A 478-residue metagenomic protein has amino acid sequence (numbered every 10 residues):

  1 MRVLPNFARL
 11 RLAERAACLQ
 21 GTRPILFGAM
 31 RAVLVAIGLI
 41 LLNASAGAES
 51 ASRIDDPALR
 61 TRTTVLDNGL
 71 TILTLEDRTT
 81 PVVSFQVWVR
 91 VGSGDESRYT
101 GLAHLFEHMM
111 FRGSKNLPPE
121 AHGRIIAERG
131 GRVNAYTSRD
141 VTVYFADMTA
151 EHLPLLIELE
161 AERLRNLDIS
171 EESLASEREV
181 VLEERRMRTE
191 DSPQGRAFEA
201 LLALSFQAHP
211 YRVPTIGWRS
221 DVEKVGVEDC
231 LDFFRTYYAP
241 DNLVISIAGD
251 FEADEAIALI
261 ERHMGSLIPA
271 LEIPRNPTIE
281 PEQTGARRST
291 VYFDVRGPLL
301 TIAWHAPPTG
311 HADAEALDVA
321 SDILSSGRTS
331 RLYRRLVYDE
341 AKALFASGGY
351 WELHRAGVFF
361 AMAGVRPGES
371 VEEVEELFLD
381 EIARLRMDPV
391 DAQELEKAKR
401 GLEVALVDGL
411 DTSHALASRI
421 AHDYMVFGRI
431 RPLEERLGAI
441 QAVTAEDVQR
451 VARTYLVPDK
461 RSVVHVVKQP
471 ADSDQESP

Functional and structural regions predicted by a protein language model:
A29-N43: Bacterial N-terminal signal peptides
A46-S50: Boundary at the C-terminal end of the N-terminal hydrophobic targeting segment
R53-T80: N- or domain-start disorder-to-order transition segments that initiate the globular core
V65, L70, A121-E272, T290 (+3 more regions): Charge-rich, well-structured scaffold segments of protease-associated domains
G69, R78-I126, I302, A312-L324 (+1 more regions): Active/ligand-binding-proximal structured segments within catalytic/core domains that scaffold catalytic residues
A203, E272-T329: His/Glu-based metal-binding/catalytic segments typifying zinc-dependent metallopeptidases
